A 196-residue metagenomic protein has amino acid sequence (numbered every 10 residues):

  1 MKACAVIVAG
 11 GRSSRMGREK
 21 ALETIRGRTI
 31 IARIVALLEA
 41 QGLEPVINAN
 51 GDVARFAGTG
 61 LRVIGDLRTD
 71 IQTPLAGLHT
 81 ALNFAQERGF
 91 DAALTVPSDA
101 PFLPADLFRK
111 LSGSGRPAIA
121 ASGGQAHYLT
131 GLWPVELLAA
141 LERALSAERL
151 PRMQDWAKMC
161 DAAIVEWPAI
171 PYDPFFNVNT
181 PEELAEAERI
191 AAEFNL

Functional and structural regions predicted by a protein language model:
K2-L150, K158-P174, R189-N195: Nucleotide and nucleotide-moiety/phosphate-recognizing core
E186: Ligand-binding grooves and catalytic loops that recognize ribose/phosphate and carbohydrate rings, and esterified lipid
